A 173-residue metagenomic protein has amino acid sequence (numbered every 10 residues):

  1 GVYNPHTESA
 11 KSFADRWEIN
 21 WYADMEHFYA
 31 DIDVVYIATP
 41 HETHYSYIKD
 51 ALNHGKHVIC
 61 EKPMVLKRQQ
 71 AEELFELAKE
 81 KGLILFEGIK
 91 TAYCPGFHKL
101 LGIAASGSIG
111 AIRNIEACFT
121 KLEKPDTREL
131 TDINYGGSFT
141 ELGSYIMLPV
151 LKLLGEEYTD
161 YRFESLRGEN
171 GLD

Functional and structural regions predicted by a protein language model:
G1, I37, V58-E61, L85-G88 (+1 more regions): Short catalytic-loop micro-motif centered on adjacent basic/acidic residues
G1, V34, N114: Short, Asp-centered acidic motifs that coordinate Mg2+ and/or phosphate in catalytic or ligand-binding sites
G1-F13: NAD(P)-binding Rossmann-fold cofactor-contacting core
S12, W17-L77: Beta-loop-alpha module in the N-terminal Rossmann-like domain of NAD(P)-dependent dehydrogenases, especially those
I32-D33, N170-D173: A short, glycine/Asx- and small/polar-enriched loop/turn that sits immediately N-terminal to a beta-strand
E72-K90, G110-E116: Rossmann-fold dehydrogenase core element
T91-F163, R167: Predominantly a Rossmann-like dinucleotide-binding segment in NAD(P)-dependent oxidoreductases
